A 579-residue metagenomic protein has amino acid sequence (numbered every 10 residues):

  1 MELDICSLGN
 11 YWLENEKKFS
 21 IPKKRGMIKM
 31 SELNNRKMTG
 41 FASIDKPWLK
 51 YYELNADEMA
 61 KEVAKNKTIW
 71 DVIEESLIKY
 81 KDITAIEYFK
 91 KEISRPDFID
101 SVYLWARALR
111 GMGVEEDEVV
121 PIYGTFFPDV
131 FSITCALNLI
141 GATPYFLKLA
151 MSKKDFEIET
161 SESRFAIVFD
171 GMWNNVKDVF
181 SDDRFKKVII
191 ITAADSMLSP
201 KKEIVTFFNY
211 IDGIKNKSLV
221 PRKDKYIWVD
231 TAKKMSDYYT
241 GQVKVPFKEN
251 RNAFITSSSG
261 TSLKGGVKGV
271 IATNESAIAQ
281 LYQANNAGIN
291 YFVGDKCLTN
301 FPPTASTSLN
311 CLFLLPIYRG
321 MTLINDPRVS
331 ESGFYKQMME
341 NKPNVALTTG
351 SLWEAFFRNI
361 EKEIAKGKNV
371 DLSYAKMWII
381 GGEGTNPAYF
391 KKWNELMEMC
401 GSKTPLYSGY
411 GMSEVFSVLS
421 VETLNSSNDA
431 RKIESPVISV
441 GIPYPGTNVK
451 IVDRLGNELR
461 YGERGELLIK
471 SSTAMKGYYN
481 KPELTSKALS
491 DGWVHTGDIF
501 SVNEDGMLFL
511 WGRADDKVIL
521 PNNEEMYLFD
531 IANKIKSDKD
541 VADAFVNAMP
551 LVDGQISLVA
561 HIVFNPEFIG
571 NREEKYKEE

Functional and structural regions predicted by a protein language model:
E2-I93, D97-M112, D195-V220, Q242-P246 (+2 more regions): N-lobe entry segment of adenylate-forming
Y88-E92, A106-M151, N300-P302: Conserved AMP-binding/adenylate-forming
S94-P96, K244-P246, A253-A279: Conserved AMP-binding A3 loop
G141, I278-K296, T304-L347, E354-K366: Conserved AMP-binding/adenylation subdomain of ANL enzymes
L149-S181, M197, Q280-L298, S330-N344: Conserved ATP-dependent adenylate/AMP-binding module captured primarily in the ANL superfamily
V188, E203-F207, L219, I227 (+3 more regions): Gly/Ser/Thr-rich phosphate-binding loop
N425-N428, P436-G446, N457-K487, M507 (+1 more regions): Conserved ATP/PPi-binding loop(s) of AMP-dependent carboxylate-activating enzymes
S471, K476-G477, I499-E579: AMP-binding/adenylate-forming catalytic core of the ANL superfamily
